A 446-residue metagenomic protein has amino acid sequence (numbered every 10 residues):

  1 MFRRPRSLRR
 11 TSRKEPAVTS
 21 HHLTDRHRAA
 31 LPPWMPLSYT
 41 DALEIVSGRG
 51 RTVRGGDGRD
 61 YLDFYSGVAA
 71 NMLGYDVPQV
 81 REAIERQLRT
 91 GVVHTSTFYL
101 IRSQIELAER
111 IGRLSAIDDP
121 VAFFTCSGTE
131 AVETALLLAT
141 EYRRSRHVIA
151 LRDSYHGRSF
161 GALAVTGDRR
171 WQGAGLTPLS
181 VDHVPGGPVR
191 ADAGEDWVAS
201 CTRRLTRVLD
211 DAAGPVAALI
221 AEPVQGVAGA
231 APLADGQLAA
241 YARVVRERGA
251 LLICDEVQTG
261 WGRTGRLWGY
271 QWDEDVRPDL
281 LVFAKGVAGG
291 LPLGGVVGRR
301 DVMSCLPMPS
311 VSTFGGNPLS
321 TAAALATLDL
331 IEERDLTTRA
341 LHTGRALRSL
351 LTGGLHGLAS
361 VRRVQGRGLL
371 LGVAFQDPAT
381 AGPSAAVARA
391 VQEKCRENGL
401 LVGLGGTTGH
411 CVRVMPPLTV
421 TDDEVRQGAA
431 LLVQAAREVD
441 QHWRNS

Functional and structural regions predicted by a protein language model:
R4-A17: Short, Lys/Arg-enriched N-terminal segments with co-localized hydrophobic residues within the first ~10-30 amino acids
V18-S446: Conserved N-terminal phosphate-binding loop of PLP-dependent enzymes in the Aspartate aminotransferase
